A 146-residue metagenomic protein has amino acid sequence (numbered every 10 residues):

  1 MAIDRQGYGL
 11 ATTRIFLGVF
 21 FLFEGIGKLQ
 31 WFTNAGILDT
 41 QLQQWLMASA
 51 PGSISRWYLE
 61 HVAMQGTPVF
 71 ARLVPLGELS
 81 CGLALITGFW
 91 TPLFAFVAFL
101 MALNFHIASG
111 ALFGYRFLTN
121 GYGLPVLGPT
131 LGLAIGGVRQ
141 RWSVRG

Functional and structural regions predicted by a protein language model:
M1-L83, T87-G146: Extended, low-polarity transmembrane helix blocks
